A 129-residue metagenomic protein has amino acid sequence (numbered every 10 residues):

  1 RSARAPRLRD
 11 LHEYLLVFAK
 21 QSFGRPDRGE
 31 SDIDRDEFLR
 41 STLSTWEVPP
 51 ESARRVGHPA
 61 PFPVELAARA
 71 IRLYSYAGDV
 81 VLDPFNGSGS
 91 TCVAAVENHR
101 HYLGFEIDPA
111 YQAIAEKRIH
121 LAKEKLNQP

Functional and structural regions predicted by a protein language model:
R1-I114: Core catalytic lobe of class I
E116-P129: S-adenosyl-L-methionine
